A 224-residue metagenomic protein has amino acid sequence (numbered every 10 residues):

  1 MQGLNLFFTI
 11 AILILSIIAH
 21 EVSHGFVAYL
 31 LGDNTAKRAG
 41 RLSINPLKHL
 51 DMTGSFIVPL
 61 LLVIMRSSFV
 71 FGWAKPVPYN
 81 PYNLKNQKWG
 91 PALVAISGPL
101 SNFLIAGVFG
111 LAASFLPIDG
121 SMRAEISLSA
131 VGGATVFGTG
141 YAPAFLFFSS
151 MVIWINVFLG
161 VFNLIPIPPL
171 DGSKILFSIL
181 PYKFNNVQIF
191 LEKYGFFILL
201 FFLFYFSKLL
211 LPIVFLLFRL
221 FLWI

Functional and structural regions predicted by a protein language model:
M1-I224: Hydrophobic transmembrane alpha-helices and their immediate loop junctions in multi-pass integral membrane proteins
